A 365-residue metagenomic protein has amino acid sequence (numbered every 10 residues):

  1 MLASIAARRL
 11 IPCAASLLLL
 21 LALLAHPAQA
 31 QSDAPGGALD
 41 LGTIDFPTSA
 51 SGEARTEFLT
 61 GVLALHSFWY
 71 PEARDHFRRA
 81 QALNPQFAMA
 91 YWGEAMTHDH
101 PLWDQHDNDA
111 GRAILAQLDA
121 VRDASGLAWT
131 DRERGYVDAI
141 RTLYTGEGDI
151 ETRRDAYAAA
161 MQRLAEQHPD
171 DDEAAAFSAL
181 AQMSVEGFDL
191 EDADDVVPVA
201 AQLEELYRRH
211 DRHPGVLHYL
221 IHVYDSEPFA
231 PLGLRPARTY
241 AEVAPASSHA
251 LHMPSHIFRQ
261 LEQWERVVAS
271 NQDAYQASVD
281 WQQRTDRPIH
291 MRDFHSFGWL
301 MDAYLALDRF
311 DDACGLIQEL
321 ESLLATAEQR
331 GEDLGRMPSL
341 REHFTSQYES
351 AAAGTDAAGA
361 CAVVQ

Functional and structural regions predicted by a protein language model:
P12-A25: Bacterial N-terminal signal peptides
G42-T56, S125-E133, T285-P288, E332-L340: TPR-adjacent "capping" and linker segments in tetratricopeptide-repeat scaffold/adaptor proteins
E53, Q86-A88, D171-A174, R212-P214 (+3 more regions): Residue-level recognition of tetratricopeptide repeat
E53, T60, E94, D138 (+8 more regions): Structural register within alpha-helical repeat arrays
W69-D75, E94-T130, D138-T152, V185-D194 (+2 more regions): Inter-helical turn/loop elements of alpha-helical hairpins
D75-D107, Q167-A176, H213: Short, charge-rich amphipathic alpha-helical segments embedded in non-transmembrane helical bundles/solenoids
A82, D119-A120, Q162, E166 (+5 more regions): Amphipathic alpha-helical segments of tetratricopeptide repeats
